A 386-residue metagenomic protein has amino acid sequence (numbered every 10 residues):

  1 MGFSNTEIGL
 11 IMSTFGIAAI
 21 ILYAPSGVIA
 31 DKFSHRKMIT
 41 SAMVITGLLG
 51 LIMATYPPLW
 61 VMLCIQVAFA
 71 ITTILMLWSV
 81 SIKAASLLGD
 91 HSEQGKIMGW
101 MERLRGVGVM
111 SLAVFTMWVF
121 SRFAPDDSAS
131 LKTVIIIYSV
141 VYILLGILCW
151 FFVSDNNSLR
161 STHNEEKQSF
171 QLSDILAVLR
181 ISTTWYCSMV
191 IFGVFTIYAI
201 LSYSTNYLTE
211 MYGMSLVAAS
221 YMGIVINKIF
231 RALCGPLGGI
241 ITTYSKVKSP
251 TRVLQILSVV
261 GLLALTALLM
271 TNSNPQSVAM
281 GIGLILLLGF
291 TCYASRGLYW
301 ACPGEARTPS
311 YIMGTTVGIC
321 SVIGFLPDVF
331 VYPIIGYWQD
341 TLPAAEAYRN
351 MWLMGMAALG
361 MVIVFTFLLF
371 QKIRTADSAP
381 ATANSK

Functional and structural regions predicted by a protein language model:
I21-S34, L233-S249, Q339-D340: Helix-to-loop junctions at the C-terminal end of transmembrane segments in multipass secondary transporters
V44-P58, S258-N274: C-terminal ends and interior cores of transmembrane alpha-helices in multi-pass membrane transporters/permeases
I65-L104: Cytoplasmic helix-loop-helix junction between adjacent transmembrane helices in 12-TM secondary transporters
G95-F120, R231, S321-Y332: Glycine-rich segments within core transmembrane alpha-helices of 12-TM secondary carriers
V109, A113, I181-G238, R296 (+2 more regions): Extracytoplasmic gate region of multi-pass secondary transporters
T116-M117, S121, S139-T162, F365-F370: C-terminal membrane-cytosol helix-exit motif in multi-pass small-molecule transporters
F151-L176, A376-N384: Flexible cytoplasmic inter-helical loops of multi-pass small-molecule transporters
R307-P343: A late C-terminal transmembrane helix in Major Facilitator Superfamily
